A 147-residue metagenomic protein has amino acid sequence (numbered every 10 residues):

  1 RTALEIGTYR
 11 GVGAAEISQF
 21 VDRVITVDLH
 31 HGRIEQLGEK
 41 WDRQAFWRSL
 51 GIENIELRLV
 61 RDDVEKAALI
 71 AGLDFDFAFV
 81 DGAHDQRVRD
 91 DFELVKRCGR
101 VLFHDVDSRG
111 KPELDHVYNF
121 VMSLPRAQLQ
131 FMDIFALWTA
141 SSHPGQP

Functional and structural regions predicted by a protein language model:
R1-P147: S-adenosylmethionine/decaboxylated-SAM
